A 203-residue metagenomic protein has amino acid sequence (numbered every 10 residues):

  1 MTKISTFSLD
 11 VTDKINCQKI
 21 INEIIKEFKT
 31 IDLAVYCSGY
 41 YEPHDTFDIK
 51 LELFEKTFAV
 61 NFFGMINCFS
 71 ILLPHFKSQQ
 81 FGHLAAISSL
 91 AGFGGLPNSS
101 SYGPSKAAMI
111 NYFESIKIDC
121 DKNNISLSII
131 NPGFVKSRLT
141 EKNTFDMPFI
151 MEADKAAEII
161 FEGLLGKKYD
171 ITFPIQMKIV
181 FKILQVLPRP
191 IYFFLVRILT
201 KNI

Functional and structural regions predicted by a protein language model:
S8-K19, L51: The beta1-alpha1 cofactor-binding region of Rossmann-like NAD(H)/NADP(H)-dependent oxidoreductases
C37-E42: Conserved NAD(P)H cofactor-binding loop of Rossmann-fold oxidoreductase domains
D45-T46, K50-F58: Substrate-binding pocket helix/loop in short-chain dehydrogenase/reductase
F47, L96-S100: Active-site loop immediately N-terminal to the catalytic Tyr-X3-Lys motif of short-chain dehydrogenase/reductase
F69, S105: Active-site helix of classical SDR
S89: Residue(s) in the substrate-gating loop at a strand-loop-helix junction that position the organic substrate next
I129, F145-F181: C-terminal helical subdomain
